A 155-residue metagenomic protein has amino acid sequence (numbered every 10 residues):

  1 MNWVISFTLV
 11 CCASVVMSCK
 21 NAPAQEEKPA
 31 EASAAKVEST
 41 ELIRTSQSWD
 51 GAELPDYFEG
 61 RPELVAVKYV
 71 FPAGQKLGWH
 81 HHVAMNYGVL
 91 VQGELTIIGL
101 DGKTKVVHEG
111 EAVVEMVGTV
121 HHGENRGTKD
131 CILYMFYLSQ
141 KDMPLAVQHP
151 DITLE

Functional and structural regions predicted by a protein language model:
M1-I5: Positively charged n-region of N-terminal signal peptides that target proteins for export
S6-V15: Bacterial N-terminal signal peptides
C19-E63, H149-E155: A short, N-terminal "cap"/entry segment at the start of jelly-roll beta-barrel domains of the cupin/DSBH fold
V65-H81, M116-G118: Conserved short histidine dyad/triad with adjacent acidic residue
K76-L77, E94-I98, A112: Short beta-strand segments in beta-sandwich/barrel cores
H82-D101: Glycine- and acidic-residue-biased ligand/ion/polar-headgroup-sensing regions
D101-G118: Short acidic-glycine-tyrosine-enriched beta hairpin
H108, G118-M143: Ligand-binding loop in jelly-roll beta-barrel domains
